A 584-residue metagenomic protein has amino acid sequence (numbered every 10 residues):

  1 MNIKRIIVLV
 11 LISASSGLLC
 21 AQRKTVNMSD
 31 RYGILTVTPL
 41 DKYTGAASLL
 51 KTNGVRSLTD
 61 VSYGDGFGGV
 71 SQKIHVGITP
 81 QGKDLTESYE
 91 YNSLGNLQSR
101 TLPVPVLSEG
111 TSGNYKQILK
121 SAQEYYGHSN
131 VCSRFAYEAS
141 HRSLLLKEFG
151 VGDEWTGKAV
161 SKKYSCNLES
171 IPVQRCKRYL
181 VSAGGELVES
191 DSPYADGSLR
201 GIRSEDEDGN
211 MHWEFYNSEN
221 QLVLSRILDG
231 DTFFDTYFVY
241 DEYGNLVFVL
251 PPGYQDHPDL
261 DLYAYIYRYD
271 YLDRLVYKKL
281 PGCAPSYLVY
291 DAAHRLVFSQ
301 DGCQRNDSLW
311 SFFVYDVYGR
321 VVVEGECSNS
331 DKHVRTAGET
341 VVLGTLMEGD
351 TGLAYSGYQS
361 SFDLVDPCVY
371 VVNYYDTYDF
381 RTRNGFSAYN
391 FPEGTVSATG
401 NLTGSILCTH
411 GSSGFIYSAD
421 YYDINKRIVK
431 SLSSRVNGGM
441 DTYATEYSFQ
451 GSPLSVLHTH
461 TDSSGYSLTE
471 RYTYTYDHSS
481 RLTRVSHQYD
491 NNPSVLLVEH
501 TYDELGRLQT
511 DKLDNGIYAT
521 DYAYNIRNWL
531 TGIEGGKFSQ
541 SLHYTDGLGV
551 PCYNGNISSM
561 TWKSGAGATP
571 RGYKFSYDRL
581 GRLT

Functional and structural regions predicted by a protein language model:
M1-V26: Bacterial Sec-dependent N-terminal signal peptides
A21-S576, R582-T584: Beta-strand elements of repeat-based all-beta scaffolds
